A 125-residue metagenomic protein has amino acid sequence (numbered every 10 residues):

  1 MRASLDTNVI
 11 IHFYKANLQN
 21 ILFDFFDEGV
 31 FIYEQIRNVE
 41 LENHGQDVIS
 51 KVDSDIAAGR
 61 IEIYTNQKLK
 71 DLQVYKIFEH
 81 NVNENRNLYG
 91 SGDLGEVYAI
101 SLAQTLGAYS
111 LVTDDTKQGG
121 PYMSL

Functional and structural regions predicted by a protein language model:
M1-Y109, T116-L125: Active-site-proximal, substrate-binding regions of enzyme catalytic domains and RNA-binding/basic surfaces
